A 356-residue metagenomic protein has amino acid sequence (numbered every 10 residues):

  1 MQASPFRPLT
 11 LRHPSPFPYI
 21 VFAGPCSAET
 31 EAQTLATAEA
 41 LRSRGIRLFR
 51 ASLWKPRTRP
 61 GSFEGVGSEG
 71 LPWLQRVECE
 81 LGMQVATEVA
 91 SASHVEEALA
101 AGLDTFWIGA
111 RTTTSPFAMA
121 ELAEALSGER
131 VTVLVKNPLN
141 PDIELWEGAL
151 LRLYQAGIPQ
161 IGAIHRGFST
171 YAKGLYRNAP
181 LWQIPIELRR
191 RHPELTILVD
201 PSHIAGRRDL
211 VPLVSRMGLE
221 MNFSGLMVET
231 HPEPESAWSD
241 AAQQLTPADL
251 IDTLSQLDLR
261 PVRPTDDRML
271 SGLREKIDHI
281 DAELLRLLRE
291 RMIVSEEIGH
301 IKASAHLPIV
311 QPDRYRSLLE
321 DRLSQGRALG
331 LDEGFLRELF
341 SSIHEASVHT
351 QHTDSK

Functional and structural regions predicted by a protein language model:
M1-F22, L71, R76: N-terminal amphipathic alpha-helix/helix-capping segment at the start of soluble metabolic enzymes
F6-T10, E31-Q33, T58-L74, S91-E96 (+4 more regions): Active-site-adjacent beta->alpha loops and helix N-cap segments on the catalytic face of soluble alpha/beta enzymes
P14, A118-D252, D258, V262-D266: Catalytic alpha/beta core domains of metabolic enzymes, predominantly
Y19-P25, R47-A51, V85-T87, F106-I108 (+4 more regions): Hydrophobic faces of well-ordered beta-strands that scaffold small-molecule active sites in alpha/beta enzyme cores
E29, A38, R47, V66-E69 (+1 more regions): Long, contiguous binding/interaction regions
S43-I46, L103, I158, F223: A structural motif
R50-E69, P232-A241, I298-I309: Glycine-rich, proline-tolerant flexible connector loops at the mouths of alpha/beta enzymes
V262-K356: Domain-level signature for soluble enzymes in the chorismate/prephenate branch of the shikimate pathway
